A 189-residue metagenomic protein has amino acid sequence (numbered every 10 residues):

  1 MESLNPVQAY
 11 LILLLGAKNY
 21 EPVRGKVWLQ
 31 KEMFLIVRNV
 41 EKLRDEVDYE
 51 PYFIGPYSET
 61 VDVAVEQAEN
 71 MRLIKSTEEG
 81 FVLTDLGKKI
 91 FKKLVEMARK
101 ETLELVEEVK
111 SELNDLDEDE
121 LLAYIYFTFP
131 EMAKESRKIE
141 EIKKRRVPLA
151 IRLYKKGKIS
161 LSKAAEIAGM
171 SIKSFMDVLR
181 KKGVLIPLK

Functional and structural regions predicted by a protein language model:
M1-I167, S171-P187: Domain-edge interaction signal
